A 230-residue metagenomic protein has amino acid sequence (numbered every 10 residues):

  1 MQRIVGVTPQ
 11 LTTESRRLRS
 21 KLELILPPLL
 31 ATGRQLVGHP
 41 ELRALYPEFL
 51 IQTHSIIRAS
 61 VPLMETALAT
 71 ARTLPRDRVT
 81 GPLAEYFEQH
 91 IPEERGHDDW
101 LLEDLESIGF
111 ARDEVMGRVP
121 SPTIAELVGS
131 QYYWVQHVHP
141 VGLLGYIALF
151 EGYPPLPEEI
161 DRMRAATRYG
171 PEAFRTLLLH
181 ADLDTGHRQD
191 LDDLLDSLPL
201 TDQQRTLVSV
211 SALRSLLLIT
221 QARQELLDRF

Functional and structural regions predicted by a protein language model:
M1-F230: Non-heme di-metal
